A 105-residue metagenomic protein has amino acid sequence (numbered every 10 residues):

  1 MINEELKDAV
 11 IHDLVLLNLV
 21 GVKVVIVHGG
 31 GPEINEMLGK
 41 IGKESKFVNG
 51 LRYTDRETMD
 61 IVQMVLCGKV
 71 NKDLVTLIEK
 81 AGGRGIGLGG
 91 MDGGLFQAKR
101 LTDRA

Functional and structural regions predicted by a protein language model:
M1-A105: Nucleotide/pyrophosphate-binding catalytic subdomain
